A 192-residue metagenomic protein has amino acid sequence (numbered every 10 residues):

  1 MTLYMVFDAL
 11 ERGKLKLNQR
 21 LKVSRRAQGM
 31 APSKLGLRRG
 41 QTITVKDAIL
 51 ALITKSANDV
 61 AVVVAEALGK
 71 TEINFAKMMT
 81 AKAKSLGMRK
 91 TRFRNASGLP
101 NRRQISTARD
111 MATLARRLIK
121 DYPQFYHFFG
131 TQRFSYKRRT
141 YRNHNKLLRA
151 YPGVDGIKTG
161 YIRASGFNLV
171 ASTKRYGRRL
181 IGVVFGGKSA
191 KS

Functional and structural regions predicted by a protein language model:
M1-R109: Active-site-adjacent loops and short helices of periplasmic peptidoglycan-processing enzymes
M88-R92, P100-I105, R109-S192: Domain-terminus/edge residues, biased toward the C-terminal soluble/receptor-binding domains of extracytoplasmic
